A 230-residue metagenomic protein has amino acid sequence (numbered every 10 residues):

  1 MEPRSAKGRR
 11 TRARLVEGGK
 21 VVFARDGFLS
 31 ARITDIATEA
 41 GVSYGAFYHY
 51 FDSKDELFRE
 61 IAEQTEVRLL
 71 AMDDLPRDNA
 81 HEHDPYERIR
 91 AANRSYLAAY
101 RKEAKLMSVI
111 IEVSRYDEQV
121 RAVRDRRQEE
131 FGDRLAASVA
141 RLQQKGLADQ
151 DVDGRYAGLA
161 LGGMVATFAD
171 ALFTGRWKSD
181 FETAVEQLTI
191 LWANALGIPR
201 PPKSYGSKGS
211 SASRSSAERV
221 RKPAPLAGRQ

Functional and structural regions predicted by a protein language model:
M1-R10, D151, R200-Q230: N-terminal intrinsically disordered/low-complexity leader segments
R14, G18, V22-E56, E60: Helix-turn-helix
I33, E63-L69: Short, basic, alpha-helical segments at the C-terminal edge of helix-turn-helix-like DNA-binding modules
E60, D74-K102, G154-A157, L161 (+1 more regions): Hydrophobic alpha-helical connector segments
V67-D73, A99-K102, S108, E118-K145 (+4 more regions): Amphipathic alpha-helical packing segments from all-alpha helical-bundle domains
M107-I110, A122-V123, D151, F181 (+1 more regions): Short, hydrophobic secondary-structure boundary micro-motifs
